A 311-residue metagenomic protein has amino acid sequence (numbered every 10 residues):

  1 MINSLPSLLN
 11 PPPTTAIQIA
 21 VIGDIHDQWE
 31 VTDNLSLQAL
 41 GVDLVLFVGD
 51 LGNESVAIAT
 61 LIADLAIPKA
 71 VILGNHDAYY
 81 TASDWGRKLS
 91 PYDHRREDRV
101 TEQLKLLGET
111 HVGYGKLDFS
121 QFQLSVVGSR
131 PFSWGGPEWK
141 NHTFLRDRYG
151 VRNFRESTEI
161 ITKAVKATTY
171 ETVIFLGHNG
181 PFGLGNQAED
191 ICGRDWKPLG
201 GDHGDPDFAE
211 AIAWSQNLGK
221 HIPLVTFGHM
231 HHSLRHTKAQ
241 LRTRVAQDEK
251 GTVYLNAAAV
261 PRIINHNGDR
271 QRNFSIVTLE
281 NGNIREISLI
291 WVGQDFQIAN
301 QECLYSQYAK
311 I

Functional and structural regions predicted by a protein language model:
M1-A70, D77-R87, K310: N-terminal active-site segment of His-dependent metallophosphoesterases
I2, P6-A16, S120, H231-I311: Binuclear metal-dependent phosphoesterase catalytic core
L9-A20, Y114-W139, T168-V173, D248-V253 (+1 more regions): Beta-strand-turn-beta hairpins that frame and shape the catalytic cleft of phosphate-ester-processing enzymes
D24, V45, D50, G74 (+5 more regions): Divalent metal-coordination and catalytic microenvironments
H26-T32, G52-V56, H76-S83, S133-P137 (+3 more regions): Active-site environment of divalent metal-dependent phosphoester hydrolases
A63, P68-I72, E189-N273: Conserved beta-sheet core of the metallophosphoesterase superfamily
S120-T172, P198-G204: Binuclear metal-dependent hydrolase catalytic cores centered on His/Asp/Glu-rich metal-binding motifs
T168-E189: Short acidic, glycine-rich surface-loop motifs adjacent to enzyme active sites
